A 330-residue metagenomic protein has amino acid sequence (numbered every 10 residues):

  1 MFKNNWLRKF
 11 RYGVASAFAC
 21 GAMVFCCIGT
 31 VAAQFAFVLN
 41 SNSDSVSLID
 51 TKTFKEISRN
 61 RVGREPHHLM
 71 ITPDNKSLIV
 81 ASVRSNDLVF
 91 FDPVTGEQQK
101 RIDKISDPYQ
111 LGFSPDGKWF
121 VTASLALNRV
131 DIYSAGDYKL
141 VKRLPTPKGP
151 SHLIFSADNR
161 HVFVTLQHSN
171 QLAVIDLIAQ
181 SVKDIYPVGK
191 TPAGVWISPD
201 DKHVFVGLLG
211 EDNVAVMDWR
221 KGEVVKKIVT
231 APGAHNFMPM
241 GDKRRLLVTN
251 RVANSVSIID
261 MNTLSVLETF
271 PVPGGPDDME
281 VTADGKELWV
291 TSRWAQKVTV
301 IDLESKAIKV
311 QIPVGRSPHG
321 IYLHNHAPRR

Functional and structural regions predicted by a protein language model:
F2-G21: Bacterial N-terminal signal peptides that target proteins for export
A17, A22-R330: Predominantly soluble domains enriched in secretory-pathway, periplasmic, or organellar proteins
